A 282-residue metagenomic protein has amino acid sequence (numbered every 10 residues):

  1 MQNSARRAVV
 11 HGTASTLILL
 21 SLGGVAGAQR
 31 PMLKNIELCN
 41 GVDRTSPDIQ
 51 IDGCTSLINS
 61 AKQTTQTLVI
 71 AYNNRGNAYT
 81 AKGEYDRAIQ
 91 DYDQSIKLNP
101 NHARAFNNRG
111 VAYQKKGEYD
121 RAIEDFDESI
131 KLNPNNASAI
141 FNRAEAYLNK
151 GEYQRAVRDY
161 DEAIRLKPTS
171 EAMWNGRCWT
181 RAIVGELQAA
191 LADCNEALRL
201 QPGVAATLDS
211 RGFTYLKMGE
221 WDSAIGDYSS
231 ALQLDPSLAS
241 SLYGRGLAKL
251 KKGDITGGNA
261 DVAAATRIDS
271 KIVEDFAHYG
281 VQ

Functional and structural regions predicted by a protein language model:
P31-N35, L247-Q282: Terminal, low-structured helical/coil segments at or just beyond the last alpha-helical repeat
N40, V69-T80, R104-K115, S138-N149 (+3 more regions): Conserved alpha-helical positions within TPR/SEL1-like repeat arrays
S56-N59, Q63, Q94-K97, E128-K131 (+4 more regions): Conserved structural position within tetratricopeptide repeats
